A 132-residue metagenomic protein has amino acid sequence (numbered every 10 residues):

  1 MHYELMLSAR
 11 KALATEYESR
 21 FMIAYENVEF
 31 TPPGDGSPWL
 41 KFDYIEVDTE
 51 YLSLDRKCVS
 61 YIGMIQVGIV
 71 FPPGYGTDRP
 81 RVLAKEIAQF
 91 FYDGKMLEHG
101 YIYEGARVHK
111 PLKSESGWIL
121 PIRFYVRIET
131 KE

Functional and structural regions predicted by a protein language model:
M1-D55, Y75-D78, V82-Q89, G94: Small/polar-rich, solvent-exposed N-terminal microdomains that initiate assembly or binding
P38, A88-E132: Acidic-leaning, charged glycine-interspersed low-complexity segments
P38, F42, D55-I62, Q66 (+2 more regions): Amphipathic, alpha-helical segments enriched in basic
S53-S60, L112-S116: Short, solvent-exposed beta-strand/turn "edge" segments of beta-rich domains on protein surfaces
C58-P73, W118-E129: Oligomerization/assembly interface segments of phage tail-like spikes and tubes
C58-Y61, Y75-L83, G100-R107: Low-complexity, flexible helical/coil segments
